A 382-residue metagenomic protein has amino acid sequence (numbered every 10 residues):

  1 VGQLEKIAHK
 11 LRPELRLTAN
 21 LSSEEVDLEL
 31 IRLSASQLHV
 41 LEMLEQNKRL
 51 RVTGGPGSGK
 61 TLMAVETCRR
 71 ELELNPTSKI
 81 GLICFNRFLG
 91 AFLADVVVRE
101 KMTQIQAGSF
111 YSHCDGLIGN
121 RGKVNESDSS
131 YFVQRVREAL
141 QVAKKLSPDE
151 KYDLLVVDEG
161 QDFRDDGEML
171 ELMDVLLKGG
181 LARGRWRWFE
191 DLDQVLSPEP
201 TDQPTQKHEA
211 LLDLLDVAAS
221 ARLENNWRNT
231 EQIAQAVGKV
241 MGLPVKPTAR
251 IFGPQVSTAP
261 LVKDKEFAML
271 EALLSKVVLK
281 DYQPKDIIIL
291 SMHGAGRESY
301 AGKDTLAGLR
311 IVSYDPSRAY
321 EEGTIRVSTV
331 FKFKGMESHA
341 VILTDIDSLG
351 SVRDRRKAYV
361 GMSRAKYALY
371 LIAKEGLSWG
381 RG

Functional and structural regions predicted by a protein language model:
V1-L4, S129-V133, P204, K263: Intrinsic-disorder-associated interaction segments
V1-N47: ATP-dependent helicase/translocase motor core
L30, S34-G122, V142, D149-G382: Conserved helicase motor core of SF1/SF2 NTP-dependent helicases
R121-Q141: Short glycine-rich substrate-engagement loop in P-loop NTPases that contacts/grips substrate
